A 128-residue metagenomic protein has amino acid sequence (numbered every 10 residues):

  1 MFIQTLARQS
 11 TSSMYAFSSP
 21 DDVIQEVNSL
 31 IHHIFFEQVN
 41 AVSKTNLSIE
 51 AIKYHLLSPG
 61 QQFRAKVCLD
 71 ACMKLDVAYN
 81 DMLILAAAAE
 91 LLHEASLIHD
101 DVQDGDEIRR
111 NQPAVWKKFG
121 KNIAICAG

Functional and structural regions predicted by a protein language model:
F2-V39: N-terminal amphipathic/basic leader segments beginning at the initiator methionine
V39-G128: Mg2+-dependent prenyl diphosphate-binding active-site environment of isoprenoid biosynthetic enzymes
